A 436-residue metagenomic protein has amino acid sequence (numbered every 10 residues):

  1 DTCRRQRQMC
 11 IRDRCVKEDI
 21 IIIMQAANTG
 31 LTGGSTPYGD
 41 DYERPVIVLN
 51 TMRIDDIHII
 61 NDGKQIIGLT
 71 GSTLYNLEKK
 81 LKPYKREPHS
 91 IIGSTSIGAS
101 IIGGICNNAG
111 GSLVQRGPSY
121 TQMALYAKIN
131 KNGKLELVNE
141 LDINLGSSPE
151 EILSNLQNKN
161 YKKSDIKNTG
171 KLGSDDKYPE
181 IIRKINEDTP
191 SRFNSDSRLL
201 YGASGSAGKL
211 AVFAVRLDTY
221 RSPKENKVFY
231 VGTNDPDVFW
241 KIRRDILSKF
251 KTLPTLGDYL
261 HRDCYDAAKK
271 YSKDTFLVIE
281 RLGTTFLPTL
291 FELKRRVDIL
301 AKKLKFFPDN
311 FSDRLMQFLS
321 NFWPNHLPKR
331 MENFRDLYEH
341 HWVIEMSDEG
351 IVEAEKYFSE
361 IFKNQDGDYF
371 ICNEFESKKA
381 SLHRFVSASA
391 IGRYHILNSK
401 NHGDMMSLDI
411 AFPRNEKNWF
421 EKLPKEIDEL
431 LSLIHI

Functional and structural regions predicted by a protein language model:
D1-R7, I11, I434-H435: Single conserved hydrophobic/aromatic residue that forms the stacking wall/gate of nucleotide- or nucleobase-binding
R4, I21-A26, G33, L49-T51 (+7 more regions): General beta-strand structural signal in soluble alpha/beta enzymes
R12-C15, I20-M24, L31-D40, P45 (+2 more regions): Transmitter module of two-component histidine kinases
T29, Q65, G71-L77, S100-I101: Short, structural beta-strand-to-alpha-helix junction motif
S35-T73, S112-R116, K134, L217-R221: Glycine-/small-residue-rich beta-strand-loop submotif within the FAD-binding core of flavoenzymes
H58, Y75, K82-W240: FAD-binding subdomain of flavoenzyme oxidoreductases
R216-R221, K227-I434: C-terminal substrate-recognition/cap domain of FAD-linked oxidoreductases
